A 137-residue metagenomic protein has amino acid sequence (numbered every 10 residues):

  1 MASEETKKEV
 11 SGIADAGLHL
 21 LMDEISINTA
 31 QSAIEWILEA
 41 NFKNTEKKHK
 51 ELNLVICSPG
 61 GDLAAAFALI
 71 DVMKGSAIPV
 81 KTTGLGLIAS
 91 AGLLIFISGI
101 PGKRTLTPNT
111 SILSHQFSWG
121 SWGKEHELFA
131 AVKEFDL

Functional and structural regions predicted by a protein language model:
M1-L137: Terminal-region recognition feature
